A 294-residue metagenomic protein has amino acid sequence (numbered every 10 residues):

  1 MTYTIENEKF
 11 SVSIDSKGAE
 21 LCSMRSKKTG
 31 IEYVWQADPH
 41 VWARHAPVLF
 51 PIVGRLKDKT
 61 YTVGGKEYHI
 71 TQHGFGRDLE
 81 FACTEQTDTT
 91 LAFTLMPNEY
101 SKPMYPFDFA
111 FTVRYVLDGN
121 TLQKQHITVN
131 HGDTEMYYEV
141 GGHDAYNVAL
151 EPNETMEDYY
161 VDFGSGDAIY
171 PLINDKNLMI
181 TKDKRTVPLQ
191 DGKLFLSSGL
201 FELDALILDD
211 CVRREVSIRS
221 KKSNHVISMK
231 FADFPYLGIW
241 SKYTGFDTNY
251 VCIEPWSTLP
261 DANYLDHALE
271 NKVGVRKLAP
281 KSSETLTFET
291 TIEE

Functional and structural regions predicted by a protein language model:
E8-E67, C252: Acidic-aromatic substrate-binding/catalytic surfaces of carbohydrate-active enzymes
I14, Y61-H69, R276-E293: Short Pro-Gly-centered flexible turn/kink motifs
H45-P51, N263-N271: Short, structured beta-strand/loop micro-motifs enriched in basic residues and often containing a Trp
K66-G119: Extended, loop-rich substrate-binding clefts of extracytoplasmic carbohydrate-active enzymes
P97-L150: Acidic, contiguous internal or C-terminal segments within carbohydrate-active enzymes that form a structured patch used
T112-R114, V273-L278: Beta-strand-rich interaction surfaces with strong enrichment in secreted/lumenal proteins
A145-V148, P152-A232: Active-site/ligand-binding surface loops and adjacent short beta/alpha elements that line catalytic pockets across
S220-D261: Glycine-rich active-site loops that engage anionic ligands at enzyme catalytic sites
